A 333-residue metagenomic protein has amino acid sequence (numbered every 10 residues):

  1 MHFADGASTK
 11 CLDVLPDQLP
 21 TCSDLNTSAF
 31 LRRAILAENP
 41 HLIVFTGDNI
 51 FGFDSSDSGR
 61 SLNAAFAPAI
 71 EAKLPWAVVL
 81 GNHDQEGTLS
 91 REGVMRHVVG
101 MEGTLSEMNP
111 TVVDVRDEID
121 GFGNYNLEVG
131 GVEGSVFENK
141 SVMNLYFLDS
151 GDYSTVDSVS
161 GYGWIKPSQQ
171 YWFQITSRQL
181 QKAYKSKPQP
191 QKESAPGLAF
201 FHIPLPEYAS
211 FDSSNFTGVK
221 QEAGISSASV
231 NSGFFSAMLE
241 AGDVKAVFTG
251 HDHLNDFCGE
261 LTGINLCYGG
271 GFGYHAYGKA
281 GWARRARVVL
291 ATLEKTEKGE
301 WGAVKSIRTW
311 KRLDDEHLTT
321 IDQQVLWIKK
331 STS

Functional and structural regions predicted by a protein language model:
M1-A65: N-terminal active-site segment of His-dependent metallophosphoesterases
M1-S8, V142-D152, F200, I264-G271: Active-site-proximal beta-strand elements of phosphoester/diester hydrolases
F3-D5, F51-D54, V78-S90, Y153-V156 (+4 more regions): Active-site environment of divalent metal-dependent phosphoester hydrolases
S28, S58-N63, Q170, N231 (+1 more regions): Amphipathic alpha-helical segments in well-structured domains
L31, I43, D48, G81 (+6 more regions): Divalent metal-coordination and catalytic microenvironments
N39-H41, E138, N144-F147, S158-D256: His/acidic metal-ligating clusters that form di-metal
N63-K192, A286-T292: Extended active-site neighborhood of metal-dependent phosphoesterases/phosphodiesterases
N126-V129, F234-S236, A241, H253-S333: Binuclear metal-dependent phosphoesterase catalytic core
